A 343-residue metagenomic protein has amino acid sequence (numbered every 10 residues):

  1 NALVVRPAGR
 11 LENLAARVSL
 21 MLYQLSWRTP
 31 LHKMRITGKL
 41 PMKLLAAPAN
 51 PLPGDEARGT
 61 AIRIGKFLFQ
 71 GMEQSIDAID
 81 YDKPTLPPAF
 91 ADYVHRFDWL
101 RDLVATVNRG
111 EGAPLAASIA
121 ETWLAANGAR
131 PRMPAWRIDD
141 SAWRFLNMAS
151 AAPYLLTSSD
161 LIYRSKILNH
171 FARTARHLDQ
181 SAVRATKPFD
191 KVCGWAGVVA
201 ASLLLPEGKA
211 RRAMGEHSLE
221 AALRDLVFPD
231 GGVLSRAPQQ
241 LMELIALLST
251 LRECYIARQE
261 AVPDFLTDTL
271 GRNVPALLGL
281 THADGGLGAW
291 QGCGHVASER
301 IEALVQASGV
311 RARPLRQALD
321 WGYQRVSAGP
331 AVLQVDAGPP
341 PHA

Functional and structural regions predicted by a protein language model:
N1-D77: Extreme N-terminal leader/anchor segments
N13-L20, Q24, K33, R144 (+4 more regions): Intrinsically disordered, low-complexity proline-rich regions
A61, L219-E220, A318-D320: Residues that act as N-cap/strand-start positions at coil-to-secondary-structure junctions
F69-A91, V104-N108: Asp/Glu-centered strand-loop micro-motifs enriched in Gly/Pro and often flanked by an aromatic residue
G71, K83, R101, A328 (+1 more regions): Pocket-edge structural micro-motifs
M72-Q74, T85, N127, R316-D320: Short, ordered beta-strand-loop transition motifs
P88-L270: Aromatic-lined, polymer-binding surfaces characteristic of secreted/periplasmic polysaccharide-degrading enzymes
F228-A343: Carbohydrate-active enzyme catalytic cores, enriched for enzymes that act on polyanionic acidic polysaccharides
